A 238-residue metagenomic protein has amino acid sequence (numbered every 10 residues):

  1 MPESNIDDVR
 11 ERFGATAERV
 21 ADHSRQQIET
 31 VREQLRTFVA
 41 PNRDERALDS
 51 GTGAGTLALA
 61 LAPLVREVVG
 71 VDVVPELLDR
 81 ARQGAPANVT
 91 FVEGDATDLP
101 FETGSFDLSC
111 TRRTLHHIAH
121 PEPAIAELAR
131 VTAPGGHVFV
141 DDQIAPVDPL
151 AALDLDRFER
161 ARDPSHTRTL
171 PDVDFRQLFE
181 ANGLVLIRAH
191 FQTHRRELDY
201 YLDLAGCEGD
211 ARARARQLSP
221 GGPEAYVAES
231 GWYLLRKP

Functional and structural regions predicted by a protein language model:
M1-N42, T56-A60, L77-R80, D199-L202: Conserved class I S-adenosyl-L-methionine
L48-S50, A54-D98: Class I SAM-dependent methyltransferase SAM/SAH-binding core
C110: A conserved beta-strand element that flanks and buttresses the S-adenosyl-L-methionine
R113-T114: Short catalytic micro-motifs in class I SAM-dependent methyltransferases
E122-P134: A short glycine-rich, Lys/Arg-flanked "PGG" loop and its adjoining helix->strand segment in the class I
F139-A161: Conserved class I S-adenosyl-L-methionine
R168-N182: Short alpha-helix
N182-P238: Conserved Class I S-adenosyl-L-methionine
